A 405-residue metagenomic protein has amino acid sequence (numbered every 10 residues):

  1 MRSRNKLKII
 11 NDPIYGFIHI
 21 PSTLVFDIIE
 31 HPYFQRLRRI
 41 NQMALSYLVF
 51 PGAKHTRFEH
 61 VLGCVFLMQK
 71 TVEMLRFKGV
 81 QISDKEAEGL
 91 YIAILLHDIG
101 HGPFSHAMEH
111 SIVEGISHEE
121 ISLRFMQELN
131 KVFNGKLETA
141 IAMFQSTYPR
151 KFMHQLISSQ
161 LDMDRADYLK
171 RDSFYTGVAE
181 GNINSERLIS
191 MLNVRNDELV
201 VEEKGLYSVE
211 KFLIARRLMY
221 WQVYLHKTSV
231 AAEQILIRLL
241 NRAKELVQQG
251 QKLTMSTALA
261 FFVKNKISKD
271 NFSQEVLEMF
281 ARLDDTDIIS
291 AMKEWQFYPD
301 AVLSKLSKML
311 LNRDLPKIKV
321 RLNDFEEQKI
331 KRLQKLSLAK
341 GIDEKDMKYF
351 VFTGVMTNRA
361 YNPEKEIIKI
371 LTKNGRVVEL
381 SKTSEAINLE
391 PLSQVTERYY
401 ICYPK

Functional and structural regions predicted by a protein language model:
M1-G89, P103-E109, V113-K405: Histidine-centered, transition-metal-coordinating active-site segments
I92-A93: Alpha-helical scaffold segments that flank or form the walls of functional sites
L96, G100-H101: Short active-site segment of divalent metal-dependent hydrolases/proteases that encodes the spacing between
